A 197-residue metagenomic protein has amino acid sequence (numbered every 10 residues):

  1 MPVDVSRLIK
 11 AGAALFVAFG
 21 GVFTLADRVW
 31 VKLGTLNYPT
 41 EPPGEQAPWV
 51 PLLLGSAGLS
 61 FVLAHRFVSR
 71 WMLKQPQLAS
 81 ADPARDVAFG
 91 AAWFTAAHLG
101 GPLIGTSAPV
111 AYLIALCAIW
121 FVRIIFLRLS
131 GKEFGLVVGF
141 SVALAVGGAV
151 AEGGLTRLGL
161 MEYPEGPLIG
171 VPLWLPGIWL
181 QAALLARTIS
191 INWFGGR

Functional and structural regions predicted by a protein language model:
M1-R197: Aromatic-rich, lipid-facing transmembrane alpha helices and their immediate juxtamembrane interface loops in integral
